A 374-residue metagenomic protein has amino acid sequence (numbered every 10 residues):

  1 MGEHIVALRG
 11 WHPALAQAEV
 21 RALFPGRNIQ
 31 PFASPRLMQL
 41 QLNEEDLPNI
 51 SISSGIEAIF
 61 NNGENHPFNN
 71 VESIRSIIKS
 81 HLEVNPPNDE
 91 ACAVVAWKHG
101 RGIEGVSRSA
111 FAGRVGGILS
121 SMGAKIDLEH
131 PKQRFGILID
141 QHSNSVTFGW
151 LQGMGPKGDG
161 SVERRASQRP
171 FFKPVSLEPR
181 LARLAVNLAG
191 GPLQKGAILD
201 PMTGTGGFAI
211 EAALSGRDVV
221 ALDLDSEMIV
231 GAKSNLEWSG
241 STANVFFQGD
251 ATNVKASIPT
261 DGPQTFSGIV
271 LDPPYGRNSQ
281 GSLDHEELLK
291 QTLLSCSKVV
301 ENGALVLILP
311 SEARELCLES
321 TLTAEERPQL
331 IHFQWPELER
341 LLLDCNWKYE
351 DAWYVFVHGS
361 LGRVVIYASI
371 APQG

Functional and structural regions predicted by a protein language model:
M1-I56, N65, H99-F111, S121 (+1 more regions): Class I S-adenosyl-L-methionine-dependent methyltransferase catalytic core
P48-E83: A broadly used, surface-exposed interaction patch
S76-V84, G123-A124, P336-E339: Intrinsically disordered, low-complexity boundary segments flanking structured domains
N88-A91, Q194-K195: Phosphate-coordination loops involved in phosphoryl transfer and adenosine-cofactor binding
V94-K98: Basic, glycine-rich polyanion-binding accessory segments appended to enzymes
A124-H130: Interaction modules related to DNA damage response and DNA replication/repair
